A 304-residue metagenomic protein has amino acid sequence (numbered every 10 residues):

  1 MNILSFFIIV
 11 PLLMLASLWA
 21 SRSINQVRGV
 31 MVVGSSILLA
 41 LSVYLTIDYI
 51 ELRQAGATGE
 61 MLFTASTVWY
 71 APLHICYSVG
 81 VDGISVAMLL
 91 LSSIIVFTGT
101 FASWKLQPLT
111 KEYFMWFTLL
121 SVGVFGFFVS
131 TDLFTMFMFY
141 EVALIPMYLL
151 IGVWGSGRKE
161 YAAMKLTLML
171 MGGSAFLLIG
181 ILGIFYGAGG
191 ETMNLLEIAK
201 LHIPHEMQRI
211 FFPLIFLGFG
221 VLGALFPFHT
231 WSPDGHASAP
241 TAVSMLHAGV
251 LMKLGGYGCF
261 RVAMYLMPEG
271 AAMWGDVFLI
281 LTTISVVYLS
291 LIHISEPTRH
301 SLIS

Functional and structural regions predicted by a protein language model:
M1-V10, V81-S92, F134-P146, R209-G218 (+1 more regions): Structural signature of hydrophobic alpha-helical transmembrane segments
N2-I3, S17-M115, E191-K200: Transmembrane helix-loop-helix hairpins at membrane boundaries of multipass inner-membrane proteins
S5-W19, G34-L45, L89-S103, L120-S121 (+4 more regions): Central hydrophobic cores of alpha-helical transmembrane segments in multi-pass inner-membrane proteins across all
S23-N25, W154-E160, D234-A242, P268: Juxtamembrane helix-boundary/capping and inter-helix hinge elements in multi-pass membrane proteins
I24-Q26, E112-L119, G123-M207, S295 (+1 more regions): Alpha-helical multi-pass transmembrane bundles of energy-transducing inner-membrane proteins
R28-G29, A162-K165, A239-G249: Membrane-interface alpha-helices at helix entry/exit sites of multi-pass transporters
I47-C76, S174-T230, D234, G256-I280: Juxtamembrane/interfacial segments at transmembrane-helix boundaries in multi-pass membrane proteins
L289-S304: Residue-level detector of conserved catalytic or cofactor/ligand-binding positions in enzyme active sites
